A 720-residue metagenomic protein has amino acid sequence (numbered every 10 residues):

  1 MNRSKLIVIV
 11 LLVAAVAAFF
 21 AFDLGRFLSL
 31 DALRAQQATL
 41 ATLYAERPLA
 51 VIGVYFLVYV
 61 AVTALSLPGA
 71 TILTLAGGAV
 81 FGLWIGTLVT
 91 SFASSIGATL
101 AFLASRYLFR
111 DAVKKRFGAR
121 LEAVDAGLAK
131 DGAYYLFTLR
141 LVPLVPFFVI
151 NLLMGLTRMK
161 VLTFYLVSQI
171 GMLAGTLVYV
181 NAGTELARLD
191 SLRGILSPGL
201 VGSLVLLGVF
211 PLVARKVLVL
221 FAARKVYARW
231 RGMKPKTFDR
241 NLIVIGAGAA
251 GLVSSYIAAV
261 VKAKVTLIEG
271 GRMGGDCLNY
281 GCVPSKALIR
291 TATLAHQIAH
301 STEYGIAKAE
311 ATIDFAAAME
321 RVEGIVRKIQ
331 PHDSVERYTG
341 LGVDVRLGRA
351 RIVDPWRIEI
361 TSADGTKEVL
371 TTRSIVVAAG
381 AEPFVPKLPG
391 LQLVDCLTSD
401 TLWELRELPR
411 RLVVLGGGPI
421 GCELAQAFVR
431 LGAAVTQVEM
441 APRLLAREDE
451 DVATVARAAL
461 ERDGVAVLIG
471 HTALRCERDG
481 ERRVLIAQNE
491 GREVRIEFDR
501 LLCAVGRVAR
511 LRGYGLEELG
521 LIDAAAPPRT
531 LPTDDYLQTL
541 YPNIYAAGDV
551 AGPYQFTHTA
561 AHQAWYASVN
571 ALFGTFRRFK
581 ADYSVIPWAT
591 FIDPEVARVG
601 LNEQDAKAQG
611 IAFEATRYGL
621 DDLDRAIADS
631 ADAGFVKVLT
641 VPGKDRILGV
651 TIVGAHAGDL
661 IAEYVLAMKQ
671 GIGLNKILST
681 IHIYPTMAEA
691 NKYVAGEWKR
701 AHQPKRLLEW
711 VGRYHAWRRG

Functional and structural regions predicted by a protein language model:
A18-Y55, S91-N151, L156-T157, V161 (+3 more regions): Membrane-interfacial helix-loop-helix
V124, C282, A379-A434, V438 (+2 more regions): Glycine-rich dinucleotide-binding loop and its adjacent helix/turn
R240-L267, G421-R430: N-terminal Rossmann-like FAD-binding beta1-loop-alpha1 element of flavoenzymes
I245-A247, A259-G271, V283, A287-Q297 (+3 more regions): Flexible, glycine-rich terminal cap/loop adjacent to redox cofactors in electron-transfer oxidoreductases
I257-A263, I268-L408, A441-L445, D451-V452 (+4 more regions): Glycine-rich flavin
K308-A309, D344-L347, R351-G365, L370 (+5 more regions): A Rossmann-like FAD-binding core segment of flavoenzymes
Q392-P409, R495-R577, E663-V665: FAD-site-proximal beta/loop scaffold in flavoenzymes
D449-V455, Y541, A547-D605, P685-R706: A conserved FAD-binding loop/helix module that cradles the flavin
